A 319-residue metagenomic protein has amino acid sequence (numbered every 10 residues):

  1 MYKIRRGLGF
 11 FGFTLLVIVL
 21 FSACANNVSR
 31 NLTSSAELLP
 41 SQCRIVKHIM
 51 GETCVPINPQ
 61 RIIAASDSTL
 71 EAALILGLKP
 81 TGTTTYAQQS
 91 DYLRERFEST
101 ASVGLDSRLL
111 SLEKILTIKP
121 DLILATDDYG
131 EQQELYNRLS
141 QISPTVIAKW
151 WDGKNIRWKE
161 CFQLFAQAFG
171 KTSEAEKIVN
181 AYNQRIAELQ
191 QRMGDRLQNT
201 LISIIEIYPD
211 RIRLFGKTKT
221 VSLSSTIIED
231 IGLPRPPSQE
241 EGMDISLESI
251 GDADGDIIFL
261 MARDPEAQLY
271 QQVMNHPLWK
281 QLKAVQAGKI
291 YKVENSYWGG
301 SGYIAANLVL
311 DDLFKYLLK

Functional and structural regions predicted by a protein language model:
Y2-F13, L20-S68, S173-S203, E266-Y270 (+2 more regions): Bacterial Sec-exported substrate-binding components of ABC uptake systems
H48-M50, V103-L112, E240-L247: Short helix-initiation/N-cap motifs at beta->coil->alpha
S66-K114, D127-D128: A short, structured surface patch at a secondary-structure boundary
A87-Y92, R213-G242: Alpha-helical, coiled-coil/dimerization segments enriched in small aliphatic residues
L116-A125, P144, I250, D254-I258: Proline-aspartate-enriched helix->loop->beta-strand connector
E134-T172, A267-E294: Charged, glycine-enriched surface loops/patches that mediate electrostatic binding to polyanionic ligands
Q141-Y208, I304-K319: Extracytoplasmic substrate-binding proteins
D256-K319: Structured C-terminal subdomain patch of bacterial secreted/periplasmic proteins
